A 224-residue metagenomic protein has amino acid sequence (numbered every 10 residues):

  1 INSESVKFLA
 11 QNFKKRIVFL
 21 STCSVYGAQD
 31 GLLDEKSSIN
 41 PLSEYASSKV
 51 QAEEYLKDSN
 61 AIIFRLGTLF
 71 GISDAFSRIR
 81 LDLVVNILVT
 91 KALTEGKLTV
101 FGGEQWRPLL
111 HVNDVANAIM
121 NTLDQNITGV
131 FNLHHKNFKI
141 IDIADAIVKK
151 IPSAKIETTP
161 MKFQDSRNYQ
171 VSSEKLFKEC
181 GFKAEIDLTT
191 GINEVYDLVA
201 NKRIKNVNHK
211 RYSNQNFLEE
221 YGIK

Functional and structural regions predicted by a protein language model:
K7-E44, I62: Conserved Rossmann-fold NAD(P)-dependent oxidoreductase catalytic core, especially the SDR/UDP-sugar
Q11-I17, K57-A61, D124-T128, K149-S153: Short glycine/proline-enriched coil/turn segments at helix->beta-strand junctions
R16-F19, I62-T68, T99, P108-L109 (+1 more regions): Structural signature of the Rossmann-like NAD(P)-dependent dehydrogenase/reductase core
Y26-G27, S43-E44, R65-L83: Flexible, glycine-rich beta-alpha linker
A28-G31, N40-G67, T90-T94: Active-site Tyr-X1-5-Lys
Q51, Y55, V84, L88 (+2 more regions): Hydrophobic alpha-helix immediately C-terminal to the catalytic Tyr-X-X-X-Lys motif of short-chain
E95-G96, V100-K224: C-terminal substrate-binding subdomain of Rossmann-fold SDR/epimerase-dehydratase oxidoreductases
